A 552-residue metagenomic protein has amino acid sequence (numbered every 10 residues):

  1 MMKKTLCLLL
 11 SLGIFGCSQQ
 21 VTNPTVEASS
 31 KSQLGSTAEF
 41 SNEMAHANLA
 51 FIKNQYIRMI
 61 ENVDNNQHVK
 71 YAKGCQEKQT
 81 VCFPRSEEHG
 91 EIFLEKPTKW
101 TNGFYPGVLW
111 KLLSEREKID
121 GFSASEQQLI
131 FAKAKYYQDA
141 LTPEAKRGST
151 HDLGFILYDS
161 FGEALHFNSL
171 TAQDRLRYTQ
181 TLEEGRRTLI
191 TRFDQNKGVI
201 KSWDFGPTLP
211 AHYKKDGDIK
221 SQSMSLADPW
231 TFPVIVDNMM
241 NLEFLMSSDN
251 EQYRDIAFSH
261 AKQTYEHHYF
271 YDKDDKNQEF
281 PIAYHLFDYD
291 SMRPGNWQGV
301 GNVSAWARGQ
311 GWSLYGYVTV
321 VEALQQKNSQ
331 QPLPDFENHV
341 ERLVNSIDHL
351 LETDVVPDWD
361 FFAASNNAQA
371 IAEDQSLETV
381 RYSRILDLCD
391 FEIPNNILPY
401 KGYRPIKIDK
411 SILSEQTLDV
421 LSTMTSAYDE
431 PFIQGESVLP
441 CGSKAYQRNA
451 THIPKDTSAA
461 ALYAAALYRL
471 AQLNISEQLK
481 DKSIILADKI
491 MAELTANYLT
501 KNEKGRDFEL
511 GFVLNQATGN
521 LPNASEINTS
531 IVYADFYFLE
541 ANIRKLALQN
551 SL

Functional and structural regions predicted by a protein language model:
M2-L8: Sec-dependent signal peptide recognition, specifically the positively charged N-region followed immediately by
S11-L12: Short, linear, compositionally biased motifs with a strong N-terminal bias
F15-G16: C-terminal motif of bacterial Sec signal peptides marking the signal peptidase cleavage site
V26-L552: Glycan-recognition and catalytic cores of secretory/periplasmic carbohydrate-active enzymes
